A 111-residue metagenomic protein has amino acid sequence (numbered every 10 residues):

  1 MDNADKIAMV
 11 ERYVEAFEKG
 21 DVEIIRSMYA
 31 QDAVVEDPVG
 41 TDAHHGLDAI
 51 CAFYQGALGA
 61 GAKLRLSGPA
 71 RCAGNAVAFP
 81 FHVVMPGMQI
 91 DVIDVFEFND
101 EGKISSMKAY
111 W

Functional and structural regions predicted by a protein language model:
M1-S27, Q31: Short, low-complexity N-terminal intrinsically disordered segments enriched in polar/charged residues
D2-D5, E36, C51-W111: A beta-strand edge to alpha-helix "cap/lid" segment located at domain peripheries
M9-A16, A43, A78-F81: Generic alpha-helical hydrophobic packing signal
D21-S27, P38, L64-S67: Short hydrophobic/aromatic-rich motifs at helix boundaries and adjacent loops
V34-A43: A short gly/proline-enriched turn/hairpin at secondary-structure junctions
D42-A52: Short beta-edge strand/loop motif at the mouth of beta-sheet-based domains
